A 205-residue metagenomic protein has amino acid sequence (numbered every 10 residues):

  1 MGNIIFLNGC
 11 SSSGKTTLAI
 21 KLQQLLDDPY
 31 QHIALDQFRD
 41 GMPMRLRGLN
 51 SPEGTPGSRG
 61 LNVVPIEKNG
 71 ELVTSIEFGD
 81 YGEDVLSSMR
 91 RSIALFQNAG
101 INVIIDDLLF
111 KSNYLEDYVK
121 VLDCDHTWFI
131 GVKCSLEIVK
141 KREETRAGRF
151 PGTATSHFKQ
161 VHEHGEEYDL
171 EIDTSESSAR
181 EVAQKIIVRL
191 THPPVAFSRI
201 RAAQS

Functional and structural regions predicted by a protein language model:
M1-I4, G100-I101: Pre-Walker A (Motif I) flank of P-loop NTPase domains
L7: Hydrophobic anchor at the beta1->P-loop junction of P-loop NTPases
C10: P-loop (Walker A) phosphate-binding loop of NTP-binding proteins
S13: ATP-binding Walker
T16: Walker A/P-loop
Q23-D84: Conserved substrate/cofactor phosphate-moiety recognition/catalytic segment in nucleotide-dependent phosphotransferases
I93-G148, A154: ATP-dependent NMP and nucleoside kinases share a basic, alpha-helical "lid"
K133-L136, K141-V188, H192-S205: Small-molecule kinase domains that catalyze NTP-dependent phosphoryl transfer to phosphate-bearing small molecules
